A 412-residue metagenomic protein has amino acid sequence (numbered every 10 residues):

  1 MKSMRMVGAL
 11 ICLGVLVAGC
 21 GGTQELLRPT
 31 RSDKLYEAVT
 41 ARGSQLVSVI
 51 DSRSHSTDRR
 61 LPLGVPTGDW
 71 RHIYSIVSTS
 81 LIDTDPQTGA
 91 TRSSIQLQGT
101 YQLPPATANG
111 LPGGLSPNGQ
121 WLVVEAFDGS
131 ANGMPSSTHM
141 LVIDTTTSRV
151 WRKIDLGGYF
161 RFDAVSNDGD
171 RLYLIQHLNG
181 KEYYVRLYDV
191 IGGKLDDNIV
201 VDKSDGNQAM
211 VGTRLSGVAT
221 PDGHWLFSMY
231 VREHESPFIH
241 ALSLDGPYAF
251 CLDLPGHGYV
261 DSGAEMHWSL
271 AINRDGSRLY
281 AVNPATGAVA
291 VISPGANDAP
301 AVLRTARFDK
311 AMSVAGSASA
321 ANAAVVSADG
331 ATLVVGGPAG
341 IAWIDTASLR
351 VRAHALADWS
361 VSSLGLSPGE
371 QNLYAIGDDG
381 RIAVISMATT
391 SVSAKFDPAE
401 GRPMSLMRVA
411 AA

Functional and structural regions predicted by a protein language model:
V17-G19: C-terminal motif of bacterial Sec signal peptides marking the signal peptidase cleavage site
T23-P62, G68-Y74: An edge-strand/N-cap motif at the start of beta-rich repeat modules
T23-R28, R60-H72, T100-L115, G158-S166 (+5 more regions): Repeated scaffold domains used in trafficking and secretory/extracellular systems, primarily beta-propellers
D33-L35, W70-R71, N118-Q120, D168-D170 (+4 more regions): Short coil/turn segments that connect the beta-strands within blades of beta-propeller domains
R42-G43, I76, A131-S137, L178-Y183 (+3 more regions): Short, solvent-exposed loop/turn segments at conserved positions within beta-propeller repeat blades
D51-P62, A90-P104, R149-D155, K194-Q208 (+4 more regions): A short beta-strand motif characteristic of beta-propeller blades
S52-H55, P86-G89, D144-S148, D189-G193 (+4 more regions): Short loop/turn segments that connect beta-strands within beta-propeller blades
A375-A412: Blade-level signature of beta-propeller repeat domains, shared across WD40, Kelch, NHL, RCC1 and BNR/Asp-box propellers
